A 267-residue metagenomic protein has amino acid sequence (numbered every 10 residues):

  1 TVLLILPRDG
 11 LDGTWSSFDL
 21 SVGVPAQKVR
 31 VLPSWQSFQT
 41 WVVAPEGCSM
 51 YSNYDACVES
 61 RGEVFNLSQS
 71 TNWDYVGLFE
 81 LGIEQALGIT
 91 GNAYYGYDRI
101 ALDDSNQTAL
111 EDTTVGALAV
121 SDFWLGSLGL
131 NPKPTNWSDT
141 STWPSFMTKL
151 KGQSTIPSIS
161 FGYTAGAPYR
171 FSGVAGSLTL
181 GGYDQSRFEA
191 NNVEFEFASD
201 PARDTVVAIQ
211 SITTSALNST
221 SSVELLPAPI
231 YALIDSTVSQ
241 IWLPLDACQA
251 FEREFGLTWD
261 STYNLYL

Functional and structural regions predicted by a protein language model:
T1-L11, N106-L226: Aspartyl protease catalytic domain
V2-L3, G10-T113: Signature of the N-terminal lobe/flap region of pepsin-like aspartyl proteases
S17-D19, K28, Y97-R99, D112 (+5 more regions): Beta-strand-rich binding-surface signature of beta-sandwich/beta-barrel folds used to engage anionic ligands
Q27, D122, A228-I230: A generic hydrophobic-helix recognition signal that picks specific residues within alpha-helical hydrophobic
S34, I100, G129, L180 (+1 more regions): A residue-level signal for conserved active-site and pocket-lining positions in enzyme catalytic cores
T40-V43, T135, I241-L243: Generic hydrophobic alpha-helical membrane-span motif
C48-G88, N92, T155, A167-L267: C-terminal catalytic lobe of pepsin-like aspartyl proteases
G96, T142-F146, A247, F251: Stable alpha-helical elements in mature extracytoplasmic
